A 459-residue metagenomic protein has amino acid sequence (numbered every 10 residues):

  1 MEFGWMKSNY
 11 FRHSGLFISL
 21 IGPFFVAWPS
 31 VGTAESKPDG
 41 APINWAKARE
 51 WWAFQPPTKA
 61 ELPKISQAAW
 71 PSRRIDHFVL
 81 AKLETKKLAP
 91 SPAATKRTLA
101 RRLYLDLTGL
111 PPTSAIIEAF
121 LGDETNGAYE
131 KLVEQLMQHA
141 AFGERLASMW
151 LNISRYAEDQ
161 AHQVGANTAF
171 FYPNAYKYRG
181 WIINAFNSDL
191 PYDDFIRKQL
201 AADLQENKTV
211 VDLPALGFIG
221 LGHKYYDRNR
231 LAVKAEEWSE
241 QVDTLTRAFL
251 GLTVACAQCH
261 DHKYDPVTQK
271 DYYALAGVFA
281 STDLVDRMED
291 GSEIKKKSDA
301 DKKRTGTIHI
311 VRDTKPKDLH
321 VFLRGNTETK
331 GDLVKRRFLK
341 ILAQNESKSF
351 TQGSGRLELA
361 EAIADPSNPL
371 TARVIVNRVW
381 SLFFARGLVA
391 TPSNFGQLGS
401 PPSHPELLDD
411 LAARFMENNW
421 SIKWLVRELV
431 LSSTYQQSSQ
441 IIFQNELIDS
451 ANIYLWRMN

Functional and structural regions predicted by a protein language model:
M1-H13: N-terminal secretory signal peptides that target proteins for export/translocation
S14-A27: Bacterial N-terminal signal peptides
V31-W70, T307: N-terminal pre-domain segments of enzymes
S36-Q55, A202-K224: Core domains of carbohydrate- and sulfate-ester-processing enzymes
K59-A60, Y156, K224-D227: Active-site/binding-pocket entry motifs
Q67-R101, D106-A141, A157-N207, A235 (+2 more regions): Primarily short, surface-exposed interaction patches in extracytoplasmic proteins
N167, I183, L204-S298: Sequence context surrounding c-type heme c attachment/ligation sites in exported
